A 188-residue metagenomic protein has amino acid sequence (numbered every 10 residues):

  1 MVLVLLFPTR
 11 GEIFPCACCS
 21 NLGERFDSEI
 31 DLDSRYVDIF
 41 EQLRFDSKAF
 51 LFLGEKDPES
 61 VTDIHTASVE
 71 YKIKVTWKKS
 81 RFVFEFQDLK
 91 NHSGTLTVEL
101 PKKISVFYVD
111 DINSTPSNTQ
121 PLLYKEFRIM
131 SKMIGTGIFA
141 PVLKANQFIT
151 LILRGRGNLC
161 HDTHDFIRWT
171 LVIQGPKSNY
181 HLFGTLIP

Functional and structural regions predicted by a protein language model:
M1-I13: Classical Sec-dependent N-terminal signal peptides that target proteins to the secretory pathway
F14-P188: Cysteine-centric segments in proteins
